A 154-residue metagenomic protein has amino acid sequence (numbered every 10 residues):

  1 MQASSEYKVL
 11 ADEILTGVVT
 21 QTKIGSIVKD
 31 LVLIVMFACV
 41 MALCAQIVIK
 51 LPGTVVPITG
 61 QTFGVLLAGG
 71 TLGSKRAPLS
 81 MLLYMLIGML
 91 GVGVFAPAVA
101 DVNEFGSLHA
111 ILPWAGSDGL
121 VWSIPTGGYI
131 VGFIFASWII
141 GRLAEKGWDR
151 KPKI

Functional and structural regions predicted by a protein language model:
Q2-L86, L90: Hydrophobic transmembrane alpha-helices
Q2-T22, K29, V35, L43 (+1 more regions): Short helix-perturbing small/polar motifs within transmembrane alpha-helices
A45-V48, P52, G91-V92, A96-V99 (+2 more regions): Short helix-capping/hinge motifs at transmembrane helix termini and TM-loop junctions
L66-T71, Y84-D118: Glycine/small-residue-rich loop that forms an oxyanion/phosphate-binding "nest" at active or ligand-binding sites
G70, S74, P78, M89-V92 (+4 more regions): Gly/Ser/Thr-rich helix-start
